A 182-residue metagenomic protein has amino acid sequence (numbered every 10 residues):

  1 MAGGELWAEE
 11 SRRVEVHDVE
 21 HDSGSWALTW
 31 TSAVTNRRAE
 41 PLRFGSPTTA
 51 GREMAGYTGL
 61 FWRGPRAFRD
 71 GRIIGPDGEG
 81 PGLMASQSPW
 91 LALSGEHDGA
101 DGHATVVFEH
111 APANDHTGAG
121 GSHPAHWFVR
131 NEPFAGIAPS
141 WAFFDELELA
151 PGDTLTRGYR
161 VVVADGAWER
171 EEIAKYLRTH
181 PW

Functional and structural regions predicted by a protein language model:
M1-G24: Extended, loop-rich substrate-binding clefts of extracytoplasmic carbohydrate-active enzymes
W7, S25-A27, A55-Y57, T154-T156: A general secondary-structure signal for short beta-strands and their flanking turns/coil in non-transmembrane regions
R12, S32, R157-V161: A structural signal for short, well-ordered beta-strand segments
D18-T29, F61-R63: Active-site loop segments of alpha/beta catalytic cores
L28-N36: Short, well-ordered beta-strand segments enriched in hydrophobic/aromatic residues
T35-A39, G166: Short solvent-exposed strand-capping/beta-turn motif centered on an Asx-Ser/Thr pair
P41, G45-H116: Active-site/ligand-binding surface loops and adjacent short beta/alpha elements that line catalytic pockets across
V107-W182: Beta-strand-rich recognition/accessory modules
